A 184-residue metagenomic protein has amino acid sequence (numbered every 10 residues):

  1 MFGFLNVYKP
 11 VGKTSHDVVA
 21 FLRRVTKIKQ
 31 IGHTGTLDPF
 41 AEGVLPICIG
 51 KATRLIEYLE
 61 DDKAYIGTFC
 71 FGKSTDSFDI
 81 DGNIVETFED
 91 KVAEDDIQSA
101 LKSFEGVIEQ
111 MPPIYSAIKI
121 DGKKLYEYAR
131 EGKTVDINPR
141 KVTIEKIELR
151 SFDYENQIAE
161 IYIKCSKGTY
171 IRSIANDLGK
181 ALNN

Functional and structural regions predicted by a protein language model:
M1-N184: Catalytic/RNA-binding core of pseudouridine synthases
